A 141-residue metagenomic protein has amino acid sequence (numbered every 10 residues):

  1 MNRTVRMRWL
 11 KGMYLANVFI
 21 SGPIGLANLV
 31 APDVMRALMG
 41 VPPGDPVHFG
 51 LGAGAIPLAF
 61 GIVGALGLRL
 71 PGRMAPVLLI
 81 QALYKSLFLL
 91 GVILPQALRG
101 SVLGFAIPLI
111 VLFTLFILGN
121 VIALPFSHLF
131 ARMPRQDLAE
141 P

Functional and structural regions predicted by a protein language model:
M1-M7, F130-P141: Membrane-interfacial, low-structure loops and terminal tails that flank and connect transmembrane helices in multi-pass
M1-R8, G40-G44, H48, R69-G72 (+2 more regions): Juxtamembrane loop-transmembrane helix junctions in multi-pass integral membrane proteins, especially the extracellular
T4-V47: Membrane-helix boundary elements
M13-A16, F49-G52, P76-L83, P108-V111: Physicochemical signature of membrane-embedded alpha-helices that form the seven-helix bundle of GPCRs, emphasizing
G22-P23, D45-R69, A82-L90: Core segments of alpha-helical transmembrane spans in multipass integral membrane proteins
N28, G64-L68, V92-Q96, N120-L124: Structural signal for membrane-spanning alpha-helices in multi-pass inner-membrane proteins, emphasizing helix cores
L90-P108: Membrane-helix boundary connector in multi-pass membrane proteins
I107, V111-L138: Membrane-water interface at the C-terminal end of transmembrane alpha helices
